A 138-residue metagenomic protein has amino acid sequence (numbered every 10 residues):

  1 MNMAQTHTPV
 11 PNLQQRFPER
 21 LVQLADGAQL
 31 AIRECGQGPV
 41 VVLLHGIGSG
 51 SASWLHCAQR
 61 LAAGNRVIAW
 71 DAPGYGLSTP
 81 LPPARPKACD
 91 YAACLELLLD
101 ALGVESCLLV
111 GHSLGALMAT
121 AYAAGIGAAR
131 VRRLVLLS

Functional and structural regions predicted by a protein language model:
M1-N2, P9-N12, H45-G48, W70 (+2 more regions): A short linear-motif detector with a strong N-terminal bias
M1-V41, A62-N65, D100, V104-E105 (+2 more regions): Alpha/beta-hydrolase fold catalytic core
L13-R20, A25-D26, R33, A72-V110 (+1 more regions): Active-site loop/oxyanion-hole signature of alpha/beta-hydrolase fold enzymes
A25-A28, P83-K87, A121-R132: Short, charged helix-to-loop "capping" segments that act as catalytic/coupling loops
A28-L77: Conserved HGGG/HGGXW glycine-rich cap/lid loop of the alpha/beta-hydrolase fold
V42, A58-L61, A84-P86, G125-G127 (+1 more regions): Glycine-rich, phosphate-binding/catalytic loops in enzymes
L55, E96, T120-A124: Short, hydrophobic alpha-helix immediately C-terminal to the catalytic nucleophile
E105-S138: Conserved hydrolase catalytic core segment
